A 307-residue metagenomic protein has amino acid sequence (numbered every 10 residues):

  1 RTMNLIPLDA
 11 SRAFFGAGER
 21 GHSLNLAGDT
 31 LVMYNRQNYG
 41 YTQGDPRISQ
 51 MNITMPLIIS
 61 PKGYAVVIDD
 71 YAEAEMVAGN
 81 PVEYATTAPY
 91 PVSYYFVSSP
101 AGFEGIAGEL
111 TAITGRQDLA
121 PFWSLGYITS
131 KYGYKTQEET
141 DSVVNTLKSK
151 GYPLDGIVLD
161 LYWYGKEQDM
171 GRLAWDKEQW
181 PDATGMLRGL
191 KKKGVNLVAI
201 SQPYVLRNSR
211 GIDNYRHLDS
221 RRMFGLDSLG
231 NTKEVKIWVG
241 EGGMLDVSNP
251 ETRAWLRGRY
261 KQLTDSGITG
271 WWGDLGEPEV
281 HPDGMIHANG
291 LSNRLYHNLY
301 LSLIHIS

Functional and structural regions predicted by a protein language model:
R1-P121, K131-Y132, Q137, V144-S149: Catalytic and substrate-binding clefts that recognize carbohydrates or anionic sugar/phosphate headgroups
N80-E83, I286-R294: Compositionally biased, low-complexity linear motifs
G102-I106, T252, Y300: Alpha-helical structural motif
D118-H287: Aromatic-lined carbohydrate-binding/catalytic grooves of carbohydrate-active enzymes
N293-L301: Alpha-helix-loop-beta-strand connector modules within alpha/beta enzyme cores
I304-I306: Conserved small/polar residues in nucleotide/adenosyl-binding loops
